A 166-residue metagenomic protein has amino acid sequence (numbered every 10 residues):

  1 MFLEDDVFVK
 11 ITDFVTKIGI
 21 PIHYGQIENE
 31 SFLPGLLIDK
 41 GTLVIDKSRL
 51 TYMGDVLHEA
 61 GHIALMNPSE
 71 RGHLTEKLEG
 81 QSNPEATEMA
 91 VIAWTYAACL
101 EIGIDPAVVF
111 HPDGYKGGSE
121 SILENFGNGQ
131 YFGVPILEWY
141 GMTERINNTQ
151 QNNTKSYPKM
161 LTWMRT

Functional and structural regions predicted by a protein language model:
M1-K40, R49, A97, E101: Auxiliary, metal-adjacent structural segments of Zn-dependent hydrolase domains
V7, M53, T87: Hydrophobic (often cysteine-bearing) scaffold residues that line and stabilize catalytic clefts of nucleotide/cofactor
S31-F32, L65-Y96, V108, Y115-G117: Post-HEXXH active-site segment of zinc metalloproteases
I45-K47, E88: Short His-Asn-centered micro-motif
K47-R49, M66-N67: Short hydrophobic "helix-edge" motifs at membrane interfaces and signal-peptide entry regions
G54-N67: Active-site recognition of the HExxH zinc-binding catalytic motif
I102-H111: Short conserved catalytic/interaction loops centered on acidic-Pro-aromatic/His motifs
G118-T166: Pan-zinc metallopeptidase signature
